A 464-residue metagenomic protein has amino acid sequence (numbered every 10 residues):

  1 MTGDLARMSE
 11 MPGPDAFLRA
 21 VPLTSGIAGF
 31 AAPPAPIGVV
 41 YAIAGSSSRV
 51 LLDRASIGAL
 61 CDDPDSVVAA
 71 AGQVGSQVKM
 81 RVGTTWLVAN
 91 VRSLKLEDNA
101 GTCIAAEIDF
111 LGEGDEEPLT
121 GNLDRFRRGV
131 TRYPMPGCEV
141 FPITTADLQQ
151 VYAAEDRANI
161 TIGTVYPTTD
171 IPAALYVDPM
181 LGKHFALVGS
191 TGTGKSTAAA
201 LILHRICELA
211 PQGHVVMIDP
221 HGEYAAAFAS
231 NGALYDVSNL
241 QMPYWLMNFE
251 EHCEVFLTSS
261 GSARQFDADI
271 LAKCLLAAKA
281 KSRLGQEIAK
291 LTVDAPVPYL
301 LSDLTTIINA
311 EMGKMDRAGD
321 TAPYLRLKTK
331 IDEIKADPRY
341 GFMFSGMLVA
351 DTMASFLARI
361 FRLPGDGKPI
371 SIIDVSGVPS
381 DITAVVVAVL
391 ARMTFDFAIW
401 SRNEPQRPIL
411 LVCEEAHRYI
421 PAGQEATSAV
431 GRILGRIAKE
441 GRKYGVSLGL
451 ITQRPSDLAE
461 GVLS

Functional and structural regions predicted by a protein language model:
M1-V188, E404-R407, A422: Basic- and hydrophobic-enriched, low-structure N-terminal and domain-boundary segments that flank ATP-binding catalytic
N159-M242, L458-E460: Glycine-rich phosphate-binding loop of nucleotide-binding enzymes
D178-M180, I206-P211, L363-G365, W400-P405 (+2 more regions): Conserved catalytic network of the ASCE P-loop NTPase/AAA+ motor domain
F185, I373, G449: Conserved beta-strand position immediately N-terminal to the Walker
Q212-V215, G367-I370, Q406-L410, K443-G449: Loop/turn-to-beta-strand initiation segments
G222-F228, G232-A233, Y244-R436: P-loop NTPase motor domains
T258, A429, R436-E440, Y444-S464: Conserved ATP-driven motor cores of ASCE-family P-loop NTPases powering translocation/secretion/packaging/pilus
